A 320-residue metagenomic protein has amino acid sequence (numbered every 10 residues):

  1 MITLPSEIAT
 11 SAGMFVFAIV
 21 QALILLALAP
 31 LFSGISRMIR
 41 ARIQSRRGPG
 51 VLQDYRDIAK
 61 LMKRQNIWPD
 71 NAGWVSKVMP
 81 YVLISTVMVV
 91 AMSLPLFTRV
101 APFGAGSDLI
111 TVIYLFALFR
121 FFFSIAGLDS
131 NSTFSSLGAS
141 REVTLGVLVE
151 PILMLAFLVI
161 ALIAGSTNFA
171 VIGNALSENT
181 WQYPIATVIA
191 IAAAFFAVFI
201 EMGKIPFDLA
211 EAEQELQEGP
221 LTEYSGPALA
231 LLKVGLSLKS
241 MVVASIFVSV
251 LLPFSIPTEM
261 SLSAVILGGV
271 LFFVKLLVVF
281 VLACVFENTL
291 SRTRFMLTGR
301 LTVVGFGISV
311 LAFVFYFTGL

Functional and structural regions predicted by a protein language model:
T10, M14, P102-A105, V159-T187: Juxtamembrane/interfacial segments at transmembrane-helix boundaries in multi-pass membrane proteins
F17-L28, G104-A117, N179-E201, L267-G268: Alpha-helical transmembrane segments
S36-Q65: Membrane-interface amphipathic/juxtamembrane segments adjacent to transmembrane helices
D57-S76, T133-L137, P220, Y224-A228: Cytosolic juxtamembrane amphipathic/interface segments immediately preceding and feeding into a transmembrane helix
P69, M88-G104, F123-S132, L162 (+2 more regions): Transmembrane alpha-helix boundary signature
M92, T111-A126, V147-A164: Mid-bilayer segments of alpha-helical transmembrane spans in multi-pass integral membrane proteins that mediate
L282-I308: Interfacial loop-to-transmembrane junctions
A312-L320: Juxtamembrane boundary at the C-terminal end of a transmembrane helix
